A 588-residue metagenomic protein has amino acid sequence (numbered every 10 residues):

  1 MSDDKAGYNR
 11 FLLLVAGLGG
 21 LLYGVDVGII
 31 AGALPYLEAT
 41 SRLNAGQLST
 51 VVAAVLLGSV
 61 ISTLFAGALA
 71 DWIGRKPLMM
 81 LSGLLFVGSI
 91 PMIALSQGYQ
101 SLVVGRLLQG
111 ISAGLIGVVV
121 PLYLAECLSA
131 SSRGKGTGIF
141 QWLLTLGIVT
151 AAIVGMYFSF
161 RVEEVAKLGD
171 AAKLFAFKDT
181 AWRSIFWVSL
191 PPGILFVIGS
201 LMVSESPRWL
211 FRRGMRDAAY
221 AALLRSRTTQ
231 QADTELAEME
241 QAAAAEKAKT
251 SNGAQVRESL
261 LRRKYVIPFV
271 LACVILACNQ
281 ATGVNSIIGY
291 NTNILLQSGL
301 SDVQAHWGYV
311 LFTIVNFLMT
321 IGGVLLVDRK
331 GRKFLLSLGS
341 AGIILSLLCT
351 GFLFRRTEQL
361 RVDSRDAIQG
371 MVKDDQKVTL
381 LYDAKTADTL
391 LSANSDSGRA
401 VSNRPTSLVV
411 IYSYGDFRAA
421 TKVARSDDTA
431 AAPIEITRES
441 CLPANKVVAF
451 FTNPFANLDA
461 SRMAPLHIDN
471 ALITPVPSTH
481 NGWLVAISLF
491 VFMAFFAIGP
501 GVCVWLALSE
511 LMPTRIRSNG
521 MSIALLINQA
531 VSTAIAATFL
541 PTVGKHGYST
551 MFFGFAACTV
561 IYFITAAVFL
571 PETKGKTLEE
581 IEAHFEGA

Functional and structural regions predicted by a protein language model:
M1-T234, E240-A588: Transmembrane-helix signature of 12-pass secondary carriers
